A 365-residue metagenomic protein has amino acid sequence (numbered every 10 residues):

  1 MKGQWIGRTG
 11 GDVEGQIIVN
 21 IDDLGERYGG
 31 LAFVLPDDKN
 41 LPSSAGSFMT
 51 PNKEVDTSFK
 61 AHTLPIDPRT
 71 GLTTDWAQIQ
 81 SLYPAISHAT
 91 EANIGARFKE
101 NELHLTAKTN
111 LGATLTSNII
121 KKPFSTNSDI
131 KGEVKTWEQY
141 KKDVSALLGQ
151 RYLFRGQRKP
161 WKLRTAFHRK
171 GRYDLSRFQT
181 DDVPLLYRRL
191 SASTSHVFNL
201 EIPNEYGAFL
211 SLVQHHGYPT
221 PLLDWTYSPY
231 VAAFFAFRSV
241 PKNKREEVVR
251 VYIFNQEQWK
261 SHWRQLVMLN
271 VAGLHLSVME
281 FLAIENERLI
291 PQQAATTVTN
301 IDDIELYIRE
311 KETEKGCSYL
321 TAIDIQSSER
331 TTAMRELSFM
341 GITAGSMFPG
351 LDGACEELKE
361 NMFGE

Functional and structural regions predicted by a protein language model:
K2-E365: Catalytic-core elements of nucleic-acid end-processing and repair enzymes
